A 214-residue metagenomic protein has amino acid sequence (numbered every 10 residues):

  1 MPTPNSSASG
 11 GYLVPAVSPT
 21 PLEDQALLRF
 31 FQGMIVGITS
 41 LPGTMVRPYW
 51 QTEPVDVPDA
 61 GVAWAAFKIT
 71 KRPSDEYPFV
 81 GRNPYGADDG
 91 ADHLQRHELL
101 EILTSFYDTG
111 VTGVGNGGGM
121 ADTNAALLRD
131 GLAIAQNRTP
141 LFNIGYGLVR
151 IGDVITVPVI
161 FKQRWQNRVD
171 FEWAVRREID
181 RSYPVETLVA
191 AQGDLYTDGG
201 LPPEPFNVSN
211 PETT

Functional and structural regions predicted by a protein language model:
M1-D89, T197-T214: Small/polar-rich, solvent-exposed N-terminal microdomains that initiate assembly or binding
V14-L22, E101-Y107, G115-N116: Terminal, regulation- and interaction-focused segments at domain boundaries
D75, T112-V114, I179-Y183: Residue-level signal for secondary-structure boundary sites
P78-V80, S182-A191: Short, charged, solvent-exposed linker or helix-capping segments at domain edges/interfaces that act as flexible hinges
G90-D92, F161: Outer-membrane beta-barrel proteins
L94-V111, L128, W165-E178: Oligomerization/assembly interface segments of phage tail-like spikes and tubes
S105-A133: Structured, beta-strand-rich domain cores that present glycine/charged loop surfaces used to bind extended ligands
T123, D130-S182: Acidic-leaning, charged glycine-interspersed low-complexity segments
